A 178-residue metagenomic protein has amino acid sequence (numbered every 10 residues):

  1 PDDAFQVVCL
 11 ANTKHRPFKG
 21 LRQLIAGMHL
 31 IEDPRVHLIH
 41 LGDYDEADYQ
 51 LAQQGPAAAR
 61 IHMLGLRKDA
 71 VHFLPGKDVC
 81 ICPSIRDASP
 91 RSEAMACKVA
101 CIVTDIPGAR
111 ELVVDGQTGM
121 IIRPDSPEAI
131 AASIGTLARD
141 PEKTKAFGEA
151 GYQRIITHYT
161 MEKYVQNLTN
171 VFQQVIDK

Functional and structural regions predicted by a protein language model:
P1-K19, I25-M28, I39: Conserved donor-binding/catalytic core segment of Leloir-type glycosyltransferases
L24, M28, A94-A96, I102 (+1 more regions): Short hydrophobic faces within alpha-helices
Y49-R67, V79: Nucleotide-activated donor-binding/catalytic signature segment of Leloir-type glycosyltransferases, i.e., the conserved
H62, L66-K77, A96, R110 (+1 more regions): Short acidic alpha-helix that forms the nucleotide-activated donor recognition element in Leloir-type transferases
I85-R86: Aromatic "clamp/platform" in nucleotide-sugar-dependent glycosyltransferases that forms part of the donor/acceptor
A100-V103, V113: Short hydrophobic beta-strand element within catalytic cores of glycosyltransferases and related nucleotide-activated
D115-G116, M120-P127, T136-P141: Conserved acidic donor-binding segment of nucleotide-sugar-dependent glycosyltransferases
A129, T136, K143-T157, Y164-N170: A short, well-ordered alpha-helix in the C-terminal region of glycosyltransferases
